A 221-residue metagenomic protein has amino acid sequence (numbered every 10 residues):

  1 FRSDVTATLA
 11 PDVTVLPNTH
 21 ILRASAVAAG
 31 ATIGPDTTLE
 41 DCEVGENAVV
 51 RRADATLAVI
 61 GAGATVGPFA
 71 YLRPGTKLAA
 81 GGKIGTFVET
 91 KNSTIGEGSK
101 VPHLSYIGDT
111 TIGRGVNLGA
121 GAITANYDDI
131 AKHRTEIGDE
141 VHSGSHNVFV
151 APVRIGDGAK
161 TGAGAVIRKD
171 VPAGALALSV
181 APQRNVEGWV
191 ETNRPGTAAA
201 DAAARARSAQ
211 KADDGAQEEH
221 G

Functional and structural regions predicted by a protein language model:
F1-A53, L57: Phosphate-binding active sites in nucleotide-utilizing proteins
G34-D36, D41-G45, V49-G221: Glycine-rich hexapeptide-repeat left-handed beta-helix
